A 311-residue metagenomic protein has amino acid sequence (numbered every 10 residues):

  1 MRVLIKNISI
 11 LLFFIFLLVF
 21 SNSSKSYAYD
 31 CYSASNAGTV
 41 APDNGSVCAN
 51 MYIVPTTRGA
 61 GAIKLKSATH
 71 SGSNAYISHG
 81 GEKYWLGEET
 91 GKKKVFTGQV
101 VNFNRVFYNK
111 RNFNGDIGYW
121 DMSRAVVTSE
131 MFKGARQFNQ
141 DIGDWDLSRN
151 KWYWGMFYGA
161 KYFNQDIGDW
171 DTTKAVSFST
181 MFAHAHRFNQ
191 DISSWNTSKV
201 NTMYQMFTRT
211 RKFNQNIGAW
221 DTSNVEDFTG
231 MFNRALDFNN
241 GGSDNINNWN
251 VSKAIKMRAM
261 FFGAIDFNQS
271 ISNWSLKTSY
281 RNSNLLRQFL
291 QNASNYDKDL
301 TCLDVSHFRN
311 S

Functional and structural regions predicted by a protein language model:
M1-N7: Positively charged n-region of N-terminal signal peptides that target proteins for export
S9-F20: Bacterial N-terminal signal peptides
S26-S311: Negatively charged
